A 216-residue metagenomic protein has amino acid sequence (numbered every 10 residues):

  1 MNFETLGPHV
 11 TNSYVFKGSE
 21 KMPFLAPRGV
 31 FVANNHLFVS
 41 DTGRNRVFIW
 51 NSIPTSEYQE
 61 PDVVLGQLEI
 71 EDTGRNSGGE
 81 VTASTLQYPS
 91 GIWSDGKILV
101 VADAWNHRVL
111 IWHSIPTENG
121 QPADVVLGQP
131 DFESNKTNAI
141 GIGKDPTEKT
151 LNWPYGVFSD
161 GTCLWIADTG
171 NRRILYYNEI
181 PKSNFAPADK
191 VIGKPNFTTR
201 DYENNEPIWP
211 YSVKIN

Functional and structural regions predicted by a protein language model:
M1-R28, I53-S90, I115-Y155, I180-I215: Gly/Pro-rich loop segments of beta-rich domains
V32-N35, S94-G96, S159-T162, I215-N216: Residue-level detector of Asp-centered blade-edge/turn motifs that repeat once per structural unit in beta-propeller
N35, V109, I174, N205-E206 (+1 more regions): N-terminal cationic leader/targeting segments used for protein routing and processing
H36-V39, I98-V101, C163-I166: Conserved beta-propeller blade signature
F38-S40, V47, W93, H107: Hydrophobic, aliphatic-enriched repeat segments that assemble into extended interaction scaffolds in large eukaryotic
T42-G43, S52, A104-W105, S114 (+2 more regions): Short loop/turn segments immediately following the C-termini of beta-strands
N45-I49, V63, H107-I111, V125 (+2 more regions): A short loop-to-beta-strand structural motif that recurs across blades of beta-propeller domains
